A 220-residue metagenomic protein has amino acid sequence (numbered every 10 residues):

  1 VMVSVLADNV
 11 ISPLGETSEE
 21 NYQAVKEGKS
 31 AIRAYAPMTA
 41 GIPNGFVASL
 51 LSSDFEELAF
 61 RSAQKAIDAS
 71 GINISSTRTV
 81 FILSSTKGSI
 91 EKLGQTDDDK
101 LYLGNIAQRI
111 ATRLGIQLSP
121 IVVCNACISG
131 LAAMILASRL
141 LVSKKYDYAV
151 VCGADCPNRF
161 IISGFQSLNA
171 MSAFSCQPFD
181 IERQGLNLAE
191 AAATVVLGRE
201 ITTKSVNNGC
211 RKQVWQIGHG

Functional and structural regions predicted by a protein language model:
V1-P120, N125, N158, S167-N187 (+1 more regions): Conserved "HGTGT" condensation-loop signature of ketosynthase/thiolase-family condensing enzymes that catalyze
S18, M134-I135, I162: Conserved strand-to-helix beginnings and helix N-cap segments that scaffold or border functional pockets
G130-S138, A192-G198: Alpha-helical metal-binding/catalytic segments enriched in His/Glu/Asp
L141: Hydrophobic pocket-lining residues that define ligand/cofactor binding sites across diverse proteins
Y146-D147: Short, high-confidence coil segments that cap the C-terminus of an alpha-helix and link into the following beta-strand
A154: Short, ordered loop/turn segments at secondary-structure junctions
